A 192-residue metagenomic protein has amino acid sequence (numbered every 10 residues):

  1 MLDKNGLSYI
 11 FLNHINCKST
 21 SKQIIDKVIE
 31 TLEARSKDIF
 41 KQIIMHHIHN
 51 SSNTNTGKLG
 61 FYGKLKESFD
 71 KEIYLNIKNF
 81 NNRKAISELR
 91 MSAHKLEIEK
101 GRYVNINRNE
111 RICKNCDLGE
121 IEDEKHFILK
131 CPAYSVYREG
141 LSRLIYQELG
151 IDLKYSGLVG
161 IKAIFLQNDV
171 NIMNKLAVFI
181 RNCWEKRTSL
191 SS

Functional and structural regions predicted by a protein language model:
M1-H47, S52, E124-H126, A133: A helix-boundary/hinge signal
K27, I43-S192: Family-specific functional microsites
